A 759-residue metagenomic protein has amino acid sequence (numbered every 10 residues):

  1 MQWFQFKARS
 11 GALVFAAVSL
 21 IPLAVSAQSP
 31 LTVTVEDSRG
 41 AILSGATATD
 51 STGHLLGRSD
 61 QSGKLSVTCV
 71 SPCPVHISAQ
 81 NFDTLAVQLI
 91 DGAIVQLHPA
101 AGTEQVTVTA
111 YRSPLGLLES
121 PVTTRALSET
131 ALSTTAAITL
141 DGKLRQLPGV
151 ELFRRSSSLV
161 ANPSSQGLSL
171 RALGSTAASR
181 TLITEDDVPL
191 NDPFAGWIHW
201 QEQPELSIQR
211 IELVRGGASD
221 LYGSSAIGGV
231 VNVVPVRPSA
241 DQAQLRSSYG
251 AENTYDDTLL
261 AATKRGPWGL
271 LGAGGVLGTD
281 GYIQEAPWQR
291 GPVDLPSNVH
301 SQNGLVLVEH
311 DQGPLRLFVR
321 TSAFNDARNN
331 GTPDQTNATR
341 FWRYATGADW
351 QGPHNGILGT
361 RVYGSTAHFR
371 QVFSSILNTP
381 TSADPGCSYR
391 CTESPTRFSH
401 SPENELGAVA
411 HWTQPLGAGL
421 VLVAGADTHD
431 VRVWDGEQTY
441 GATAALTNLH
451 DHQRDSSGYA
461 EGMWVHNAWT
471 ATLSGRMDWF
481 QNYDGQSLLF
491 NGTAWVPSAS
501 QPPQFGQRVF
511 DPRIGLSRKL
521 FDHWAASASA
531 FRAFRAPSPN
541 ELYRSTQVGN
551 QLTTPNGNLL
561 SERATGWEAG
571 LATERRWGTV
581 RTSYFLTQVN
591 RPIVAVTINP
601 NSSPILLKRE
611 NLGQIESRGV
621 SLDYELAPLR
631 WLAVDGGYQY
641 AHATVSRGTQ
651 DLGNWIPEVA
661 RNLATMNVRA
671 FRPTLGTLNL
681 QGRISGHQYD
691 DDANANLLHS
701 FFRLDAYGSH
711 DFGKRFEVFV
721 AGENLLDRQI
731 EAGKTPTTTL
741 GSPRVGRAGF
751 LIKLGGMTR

Functional and structural regions predicted by a protein language model:
E36, T49, S78-F82, G92-S133 (+1 more regions): Short, acidic, small-residue-rich periplasmic hinge/interaction motif at the N-terminus of Gram-negative outer-membrane
T124, D141-V188, D192, Q209: Extracytoplasmic beta-strand/coil segments of soluble accessory domains associated with Gram-negative outer-membrane
V188-R215: Short acidic/polar hinge/loop motifs at secondary-structure boundaries that mediate gating or recognition
S219-D220, N232, A240-Q242, S248 (+1 more regions): Periplasmic-side early beta-strands and strand-to-turn transitions of outer-membrane beta-barrels
K264-G266, E309, G313, G462 (+6 more regions): Conserved C-terminal beta-signal and adjacent last beta-strands/turns of outer-membrane beta-barrel proteins
N325, H368-R370, D430-T439, W479-V496 (+6 more regions): Surface-exposed extracellular loop regions of Gram-negative outer-membrane beta-barrel proteins, predominantly
T336-H354, S401-E405, T447-D455, S500-K519 (+7 more regions): Outer-membrane beta-barrel signature, preferentially recognizing the C-terminal barrel domain of Gram-negative
A418, L422, V465-A471, F480 (+3 more regions): Gram-negative outer-membrane beta-barrel transporters
